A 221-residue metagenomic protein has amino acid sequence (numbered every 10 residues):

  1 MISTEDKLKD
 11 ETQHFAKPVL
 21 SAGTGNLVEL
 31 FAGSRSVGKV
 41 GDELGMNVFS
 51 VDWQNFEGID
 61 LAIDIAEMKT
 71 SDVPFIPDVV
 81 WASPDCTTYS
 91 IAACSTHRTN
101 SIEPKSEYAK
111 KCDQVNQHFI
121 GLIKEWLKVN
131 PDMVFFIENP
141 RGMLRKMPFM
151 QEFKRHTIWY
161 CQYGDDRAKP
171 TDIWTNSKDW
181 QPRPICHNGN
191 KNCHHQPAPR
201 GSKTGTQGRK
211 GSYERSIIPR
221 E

Functional and structural regions predicted by a protein language model:
I2-E221: Conserved active-site and SAM-binding loop architecture of S-adenosyl-L-methionine-dependent nucleic-acid
